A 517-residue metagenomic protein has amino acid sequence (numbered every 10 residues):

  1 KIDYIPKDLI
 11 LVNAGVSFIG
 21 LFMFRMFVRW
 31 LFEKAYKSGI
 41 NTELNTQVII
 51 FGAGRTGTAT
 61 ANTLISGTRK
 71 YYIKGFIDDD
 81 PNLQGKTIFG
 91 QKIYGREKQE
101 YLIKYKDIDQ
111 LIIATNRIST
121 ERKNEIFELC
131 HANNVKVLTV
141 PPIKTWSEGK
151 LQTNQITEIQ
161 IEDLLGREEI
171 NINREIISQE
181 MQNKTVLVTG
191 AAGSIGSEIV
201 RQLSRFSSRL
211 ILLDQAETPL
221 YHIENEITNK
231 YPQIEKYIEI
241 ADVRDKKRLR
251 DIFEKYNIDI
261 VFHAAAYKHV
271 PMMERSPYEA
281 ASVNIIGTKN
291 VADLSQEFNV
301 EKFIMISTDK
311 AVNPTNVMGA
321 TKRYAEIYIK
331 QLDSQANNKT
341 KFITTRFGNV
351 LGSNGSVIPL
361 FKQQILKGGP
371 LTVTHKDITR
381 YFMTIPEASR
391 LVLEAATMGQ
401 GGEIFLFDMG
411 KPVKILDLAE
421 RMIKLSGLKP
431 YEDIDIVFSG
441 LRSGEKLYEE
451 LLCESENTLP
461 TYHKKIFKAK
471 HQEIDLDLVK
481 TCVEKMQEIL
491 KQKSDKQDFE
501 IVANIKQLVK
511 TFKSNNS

Functional and structural regions predicted by a protein language model:
K1-I50: Aromatic-rich membrane-interfacial microdomains
L31-E148, Q215-T218, H222, N229 (+2 more regions): A solvent-exposed beta-alpha-beta segment
I103, D107-D109, S208, F253-F262 (+2 more regions): Proline-aspartate-enriched helix->loop->beta-strand connector
K123-T185, Q296: Flexible, Lys/Arg-rich cytosolic regulatory linkers and terminal tails that connect or flank
N133, E148-G149, H263, H269-E326: Conserved Rossmann-fold NAD(P)-dependent oxidoreductase catalytic core, especially the SDR/UDP-sugar
I176-S178, Q331-N349, N354, P359-S517: Strand-loop microenvironment adjacent to phosphate/nucleotide-handling motifs in alpha/beta enzyme folds
V186-Q202: N-terminal Rossmann NAD(P)H-binding glycine-rich loop of SDR-like oxidoreductase domains
I240-I260: Conserved Rossmann-fold cofactor-binding substructure of NAD(P)-dependent oxidoreductases
